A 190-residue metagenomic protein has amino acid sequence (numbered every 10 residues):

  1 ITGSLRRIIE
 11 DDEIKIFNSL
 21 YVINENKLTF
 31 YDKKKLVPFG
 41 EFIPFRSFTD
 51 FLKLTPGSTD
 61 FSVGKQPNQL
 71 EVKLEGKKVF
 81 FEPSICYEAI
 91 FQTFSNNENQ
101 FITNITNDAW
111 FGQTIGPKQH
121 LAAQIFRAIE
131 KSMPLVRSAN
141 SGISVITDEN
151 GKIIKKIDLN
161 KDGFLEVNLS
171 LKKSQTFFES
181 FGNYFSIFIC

Functional and structural regions predicted by a protein language model:
I1-C190: Enzyme catalytic cores with a strong preference for nitrogen-chemistry domains
